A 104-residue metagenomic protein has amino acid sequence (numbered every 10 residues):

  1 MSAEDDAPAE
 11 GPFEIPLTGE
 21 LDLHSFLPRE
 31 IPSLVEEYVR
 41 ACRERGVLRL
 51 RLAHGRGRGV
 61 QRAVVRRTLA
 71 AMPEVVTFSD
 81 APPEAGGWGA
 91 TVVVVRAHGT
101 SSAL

Functional and structural regions predicted by a protein language model:
M1-L104: Long, charged, low-complexity intrinsically disordered regions
